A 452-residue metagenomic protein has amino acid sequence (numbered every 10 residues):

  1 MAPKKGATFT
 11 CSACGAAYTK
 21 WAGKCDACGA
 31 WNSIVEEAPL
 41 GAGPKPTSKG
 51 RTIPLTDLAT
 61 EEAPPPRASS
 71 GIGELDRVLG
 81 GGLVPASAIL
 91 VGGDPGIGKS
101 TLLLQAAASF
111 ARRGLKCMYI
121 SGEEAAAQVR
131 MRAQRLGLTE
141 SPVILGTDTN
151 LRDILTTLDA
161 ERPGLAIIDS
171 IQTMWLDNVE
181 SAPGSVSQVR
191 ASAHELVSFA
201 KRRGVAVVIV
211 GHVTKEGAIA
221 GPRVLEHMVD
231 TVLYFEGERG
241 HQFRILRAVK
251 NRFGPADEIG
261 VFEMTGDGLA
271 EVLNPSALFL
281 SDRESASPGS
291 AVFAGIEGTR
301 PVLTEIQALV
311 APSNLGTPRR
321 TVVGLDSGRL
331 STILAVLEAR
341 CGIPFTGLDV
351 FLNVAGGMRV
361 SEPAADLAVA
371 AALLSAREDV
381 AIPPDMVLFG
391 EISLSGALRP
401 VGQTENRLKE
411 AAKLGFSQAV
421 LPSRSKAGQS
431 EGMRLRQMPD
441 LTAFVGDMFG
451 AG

Functional and structural regions predicted by a protein language model:
A2-A13, A17-L79, V84-G92, I97-L104 (+6 more regions): Peripheral, non-AAA+ core regions of ATP-driven protein-machinery
C117-S121: Conserved RecA-like ASCE P-loop NTPase motor core of nucleic-acid helicases/translocases
G122-Q128: Conserved Walker A/P-loop ATP-binding site and its immediately adjacent core in helicase/helicase-like ATPase domains
